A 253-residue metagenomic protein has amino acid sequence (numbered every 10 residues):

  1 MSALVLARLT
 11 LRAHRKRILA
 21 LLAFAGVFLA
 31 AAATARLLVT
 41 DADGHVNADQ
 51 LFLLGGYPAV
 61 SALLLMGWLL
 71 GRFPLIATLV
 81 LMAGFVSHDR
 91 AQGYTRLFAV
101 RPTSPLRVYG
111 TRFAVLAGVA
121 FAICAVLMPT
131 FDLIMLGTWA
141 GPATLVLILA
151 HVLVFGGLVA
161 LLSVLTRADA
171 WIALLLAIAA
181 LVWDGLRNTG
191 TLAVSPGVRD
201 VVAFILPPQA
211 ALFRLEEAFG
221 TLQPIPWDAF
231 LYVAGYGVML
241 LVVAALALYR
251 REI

Functional and structural regions predicted by a protein language model:
M1-G26: Aromatic- and glycine-rich beta-strand/loop motifs that create alpha-glucan
L4, L9, A48-L53, A59 (+4 more regions): ATP-dependent kinase catalytic cores of phosphoinositide-metabolizing enzymes and PI3K-like protein kinases
V5, A193-A218: Short hydrophobic, aromatic-rich alpha-helical segments embedded in or entering the lipid bilayer of multi-pass
A25-F85, Q92, Y109-G185, F219-L231: Secretory targeting signals
L97-S104: Short helix-to-coil transition segments within interhelical loops that connect adjacent transmembrane helices
L161-R167, T191-D200: A cytosolic-side transmembrane-helix exit/cap motif
F213-I253: Alpha-helical transmembrane segments of multi-pass membrane transporters/translocases
